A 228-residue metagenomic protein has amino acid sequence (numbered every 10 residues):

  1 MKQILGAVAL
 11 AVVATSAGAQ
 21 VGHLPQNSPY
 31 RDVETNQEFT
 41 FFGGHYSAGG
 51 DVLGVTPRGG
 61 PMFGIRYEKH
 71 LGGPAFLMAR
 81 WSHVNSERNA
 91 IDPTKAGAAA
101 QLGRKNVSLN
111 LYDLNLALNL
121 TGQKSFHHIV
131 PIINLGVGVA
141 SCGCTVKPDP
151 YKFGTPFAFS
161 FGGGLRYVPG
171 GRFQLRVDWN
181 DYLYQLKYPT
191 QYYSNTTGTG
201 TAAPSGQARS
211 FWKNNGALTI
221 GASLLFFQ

Functional and structural regions predicted by a protein language model:
K2-A7: Sec-dependent signal peptide recognition, specifically the positively charged N-region followed immediately by
L10-G18: Hydrophobic h-region of N-terminal signal peptides that target proteins for export in Gram-negative bacteria
A19-H70, C142-C144, L218-Q228: Short glycine/proline- and aromatic-enriched beta-strand/turn motifs that initiate or cap beta-hairpins
V21-H23, R31, A90-L102, L186-R209: Solvent-exposed loop segments that connect transmembrane elements
P29, D51-V55, Y67, A100-R104 (+4 more regions): Outer-membrane beta-barrel proteins
F39-H45, A79-H83, I133-V139, L165 (+1 more regions): Transmembrane beta-barrel strands of outer-membrane/channel proteins
E68-D149, G154-F157, P169, L218-T219 (+1 more regions): Gram-negative (and chloroplast) outer-membrane scaffold detector with strong preference for beta-barrel transmembrane
G170-Q228: Predominantly the C-terminal beta-signal and adjacent terminal strand-loop region of outer-membrane beta-barrel
